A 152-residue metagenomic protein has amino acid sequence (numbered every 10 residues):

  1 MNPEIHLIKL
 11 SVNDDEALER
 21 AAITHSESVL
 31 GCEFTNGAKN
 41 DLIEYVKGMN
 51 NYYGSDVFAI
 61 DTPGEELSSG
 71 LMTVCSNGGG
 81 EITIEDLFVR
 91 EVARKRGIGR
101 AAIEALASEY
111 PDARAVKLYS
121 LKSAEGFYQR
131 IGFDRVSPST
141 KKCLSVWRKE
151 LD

Functional and structural regions predicted by a protein language model:
K9-E81, E85, R90: Acetyl-CoA-dependent GNAT
T24-S28, E109, F127, I131: Alpha-helical interaction/dimerization surfaces of two-component signaling modules
S55, A113-A115: Short, high-confidence coil segments that cap the C-terminus of an alpha-helix and link into the following beta-strand
E85-D86, R94, G126-R130: Acidic/histidine-enriched, beta-strand-rich ligand/metal-binding domains
V89, K95-S108: Conserved acetyl-CoA-binding loop-helix of GNAT-fold acetyltransferases
V116-K117, L121-V146: Conserved active-site alpha-helix within GNAT-family acetyltransferase domains
V146-D152: Short beta-strand-to-coil "C-cap" segments at the C-terminal boundary of structured domains/repeats, marking
